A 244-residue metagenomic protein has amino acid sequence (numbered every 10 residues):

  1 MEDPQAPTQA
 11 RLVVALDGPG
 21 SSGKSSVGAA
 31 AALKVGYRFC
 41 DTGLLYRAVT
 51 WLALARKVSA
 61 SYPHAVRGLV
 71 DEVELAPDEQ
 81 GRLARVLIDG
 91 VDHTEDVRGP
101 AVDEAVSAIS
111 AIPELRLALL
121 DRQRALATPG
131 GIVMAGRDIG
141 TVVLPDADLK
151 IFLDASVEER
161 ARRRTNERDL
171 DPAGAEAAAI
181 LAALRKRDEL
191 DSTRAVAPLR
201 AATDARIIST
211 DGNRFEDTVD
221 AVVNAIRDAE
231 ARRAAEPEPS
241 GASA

Functional and structural regions predicted by a protein language model:
E2-Q5, I88-T94, R162-D171, L190 (+1 more regions): NTP-dependent small-molecule kinase module
L16: Hydrophobic anchor at the beta1->P-loop junction of P-loop NTPases
P19: P-loop (Walker A) phosphate-binding loop of NTP-binding proteins
G23: Conserved glycine(s) of the Walker
V27: Hydrophobic positions on the alpha1 helix immediately C-terminal to the Walker A/P-loop
L33-A101: N-terminal phosphate/diphosphate-binding loop that engages ATP/GTP or pyrophosphate donors across diverse enzyme folds
D78, Q123-P129, I139-V142, D146 (+1 more regions): Small-molecule kinase domains that catalyze NTP-dependent phosphoryl transfer to phosphate-bearing small molecules
T94-D171: ATP-dependent NMP and nucleoside kinases share a basic, alpha-helical "lid"
